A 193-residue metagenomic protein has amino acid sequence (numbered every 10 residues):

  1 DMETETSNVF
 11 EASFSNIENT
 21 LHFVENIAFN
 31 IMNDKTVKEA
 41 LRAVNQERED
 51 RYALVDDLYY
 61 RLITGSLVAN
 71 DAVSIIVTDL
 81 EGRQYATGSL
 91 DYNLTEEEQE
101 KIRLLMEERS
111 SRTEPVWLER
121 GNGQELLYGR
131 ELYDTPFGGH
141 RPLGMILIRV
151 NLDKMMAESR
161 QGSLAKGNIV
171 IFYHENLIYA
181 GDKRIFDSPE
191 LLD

Functional and structural regions predicted by a protein language model:
T4-R112: Extracytoplasmic/periplasmic sensory segments of membrane signal-transduction proteins
N33, I75-G82, E119, N168-I178: Short hydrophobic alpha-helical segments used for membrane anchoring or interfacial signaling
R48, N93-E96, P136, D153 (+1 more regions): A short local loop/turn or secondary-structure capping micro-motif enriched for an aromatic residue
V73, L143-G144, G167: Residue-level recognition of the N-termini of beta-strands and the immediately preceding loop/turn
A86-G88, T95-E100, G121-G162: Conserved beta-strands of PAS-like sensory domains
T113-R120, D193: PAS and PAS-like sensory modules
K154-D193: Intrinsic low-complexity, intrinsically disordered coil/linker regions enriched in small/polar and charged residues
